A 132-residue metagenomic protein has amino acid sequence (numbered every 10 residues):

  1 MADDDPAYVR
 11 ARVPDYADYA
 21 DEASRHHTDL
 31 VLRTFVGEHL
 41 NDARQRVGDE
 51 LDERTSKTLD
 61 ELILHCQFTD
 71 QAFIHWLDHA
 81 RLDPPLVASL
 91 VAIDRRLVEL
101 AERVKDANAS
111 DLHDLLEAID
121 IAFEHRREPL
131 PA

Functional and structural regions predicted by a protein language model:
M1-G48: Leu/Val/Ala/Ile-rich N-terminal alpha-helices, chiefly Sec-type signal peptides and the beginnings
Q45-P129: Charged linear interaction tracts used for macromolecular binding and regulation
